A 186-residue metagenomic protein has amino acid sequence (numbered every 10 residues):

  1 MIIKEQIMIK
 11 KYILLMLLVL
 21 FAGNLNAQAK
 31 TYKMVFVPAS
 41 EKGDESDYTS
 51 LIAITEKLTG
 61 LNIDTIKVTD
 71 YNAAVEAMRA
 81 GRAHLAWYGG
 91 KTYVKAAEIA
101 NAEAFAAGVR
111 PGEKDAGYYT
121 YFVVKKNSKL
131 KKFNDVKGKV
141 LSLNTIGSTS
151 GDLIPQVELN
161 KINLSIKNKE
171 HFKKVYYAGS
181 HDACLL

Functional and structural regions predicted by a protein language model:
I2-Y12: Positively charged n-region of N-terminal signal peptides that target proteins for export
Y12-F21: Sec-dependent N-terminal signal peptides
G23-A29: Sec/Tat signal peptide C-region and signal peptidase I cleavage site
K30, M34-E56, V68, K91 (+1 more regions): Bilobed "Venus flytrap"/periplasmic-binding protein-like clamshell domains and structurally analogous long
S50-K91: N-terminal, post-signal-peptide region of Sec/Tat-exported proteins
N72-A86, I99-A100, N134, G179-L186: Short helices/loops that flank or line small-molecule/ion binding pockets
H84, E103, K173: Conserved acidic residues
A96-V109: Ligand-binding "clamshell"
